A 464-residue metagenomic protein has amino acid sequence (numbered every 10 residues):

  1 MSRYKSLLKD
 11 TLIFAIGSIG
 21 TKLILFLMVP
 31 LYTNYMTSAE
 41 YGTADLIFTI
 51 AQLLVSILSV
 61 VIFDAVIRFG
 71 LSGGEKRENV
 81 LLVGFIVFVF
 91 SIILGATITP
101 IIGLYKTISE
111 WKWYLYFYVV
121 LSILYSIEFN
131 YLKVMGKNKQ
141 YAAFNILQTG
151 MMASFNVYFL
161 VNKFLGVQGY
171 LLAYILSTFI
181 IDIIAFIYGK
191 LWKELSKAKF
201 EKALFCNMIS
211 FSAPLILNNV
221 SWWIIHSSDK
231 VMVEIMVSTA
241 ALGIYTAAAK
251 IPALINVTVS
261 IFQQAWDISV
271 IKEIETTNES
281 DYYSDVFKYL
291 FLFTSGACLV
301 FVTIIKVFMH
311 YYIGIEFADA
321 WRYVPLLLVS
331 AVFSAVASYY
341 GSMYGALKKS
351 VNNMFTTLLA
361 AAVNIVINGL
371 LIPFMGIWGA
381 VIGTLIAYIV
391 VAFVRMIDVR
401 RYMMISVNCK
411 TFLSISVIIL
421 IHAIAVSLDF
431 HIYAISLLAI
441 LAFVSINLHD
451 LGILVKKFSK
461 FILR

Functional and structural regions predicted by a protein language model:
M1-I24, I67, E75, K139 (+2 more regions): N-terminal membrane topogenesis motif
M1-R3, W113, K139, K163 (+5 more regions): Interhelical loop/hinge segments that connect adjacent transmembrane helices in multipass membrane
R3-F63, I92-A96, Y118, T149-A153 (+3 more regions): Signature of the first transmembrane helix
D10-L25, Q148, Y170-A185, G189 (+3 more regions): Transmembrane helical elements of multi-pass membrane transporters/channels
I19, S56-S59, L82-S109, W113-Y114 (+5 more regions): Alpha-helical transmembrane segments of multi-pass membrane transport and lipid-handling proteins
L58-G74, A248, P252-K288, G341-A346: Helix-loop junctions and terminal segments of transmembrane helices in multi-pass membrane transport/translocation
F144-L191, L358-V363, I377-D398, L438-F443: Hydrophobic alpha-helical transmembrane segments
I405, I424-R464: Membrane-proximal transmembrane or re-entrant/amphipathic helices at the cytosolic face
